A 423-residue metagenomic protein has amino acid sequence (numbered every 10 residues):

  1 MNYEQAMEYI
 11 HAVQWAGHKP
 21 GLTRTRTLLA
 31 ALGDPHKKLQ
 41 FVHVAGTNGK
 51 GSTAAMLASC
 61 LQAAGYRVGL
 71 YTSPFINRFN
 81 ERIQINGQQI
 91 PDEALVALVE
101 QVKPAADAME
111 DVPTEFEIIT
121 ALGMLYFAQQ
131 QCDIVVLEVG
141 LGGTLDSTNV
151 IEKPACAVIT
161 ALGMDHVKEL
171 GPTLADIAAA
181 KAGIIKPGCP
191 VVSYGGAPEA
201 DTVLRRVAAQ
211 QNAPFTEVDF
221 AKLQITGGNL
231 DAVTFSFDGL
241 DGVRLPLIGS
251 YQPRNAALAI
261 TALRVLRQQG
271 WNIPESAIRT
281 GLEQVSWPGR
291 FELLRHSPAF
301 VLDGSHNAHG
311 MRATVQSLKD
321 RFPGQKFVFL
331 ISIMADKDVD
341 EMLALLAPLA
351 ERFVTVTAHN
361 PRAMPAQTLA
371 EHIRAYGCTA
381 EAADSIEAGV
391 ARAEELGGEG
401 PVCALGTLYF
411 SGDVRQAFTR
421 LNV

Functional and structural regions predicted by a protein language model:
M1-Q40, K168: Positively charged, low-complexity intrinsically disordered leader regions
L22, R26-K37, A63-E152, L170 (+1 more regions): ATP-dependent carboxylate-amine ligase catalytic core
K37-K38, I134-L137, L145-V158, L162-H166 (+3 more regions): Nucleotide phosphate-binding/pyrophosphate-handling subdomain across enzymes that bind or process nucleotide phosphates
V44, S52-G69: A conserved segment at the C-terminal end of the G1
E110-D111, I118, Q131-I134, E138 (+3 more regions): Acidic, Mg2+-coordinating active-site environments of NTP-dependent enzymes
Y194-G195, V207-N229, P246-S250, I278-Q284 (+5 more regions): Beta-strand->loop->alpha-helix junctions that form or flank phosphate-binding loops in nucleotide-handling enzymes
A197-T216, L230-T234, A299-L302, A308 (+1 more regions): C-terminal helical cap/extension that packs against the catalytic core of soluble nucleotide-cofactor enzymes
